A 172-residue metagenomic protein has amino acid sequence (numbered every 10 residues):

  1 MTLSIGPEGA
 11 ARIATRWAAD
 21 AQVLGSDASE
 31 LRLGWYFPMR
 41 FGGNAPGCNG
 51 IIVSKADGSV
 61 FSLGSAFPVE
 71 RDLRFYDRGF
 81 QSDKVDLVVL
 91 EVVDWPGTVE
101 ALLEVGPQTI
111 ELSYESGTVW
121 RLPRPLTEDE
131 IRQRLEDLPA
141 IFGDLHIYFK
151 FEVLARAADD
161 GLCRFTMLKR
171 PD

Functional and structural regions predicted by a protein language model:
M1-L24: Short, non-transmembrane alpha-helical segments in secretory-pathway proteins
S4, S62, P125: Ordered, soluble secondary-structure elements with a strong preference for glycine-centered loop motifs and nearby
A21-A56, V60: Exposed beta-strand-loop-beta-strand "reactive/processing" segments of non-cytosolic proteins
S29-L33, Y76-K84: Short, surface-exposed loop and linker segments with low hydrophobicity and enrichment for Pro/Ser/Thr
G47-S59, L63, E136-D137, I141 (+1 more regions): Short, charged early-sequence alpha-helical segments and their helix-coil boundaries
S54-F80: A short, surface-exposed interaction/processing loop segment used at functional sites
G79-D172: Short, amphipathic alpha-helical interaction segments embedded in low-complexity terminal/linker regions of eukaryotic
